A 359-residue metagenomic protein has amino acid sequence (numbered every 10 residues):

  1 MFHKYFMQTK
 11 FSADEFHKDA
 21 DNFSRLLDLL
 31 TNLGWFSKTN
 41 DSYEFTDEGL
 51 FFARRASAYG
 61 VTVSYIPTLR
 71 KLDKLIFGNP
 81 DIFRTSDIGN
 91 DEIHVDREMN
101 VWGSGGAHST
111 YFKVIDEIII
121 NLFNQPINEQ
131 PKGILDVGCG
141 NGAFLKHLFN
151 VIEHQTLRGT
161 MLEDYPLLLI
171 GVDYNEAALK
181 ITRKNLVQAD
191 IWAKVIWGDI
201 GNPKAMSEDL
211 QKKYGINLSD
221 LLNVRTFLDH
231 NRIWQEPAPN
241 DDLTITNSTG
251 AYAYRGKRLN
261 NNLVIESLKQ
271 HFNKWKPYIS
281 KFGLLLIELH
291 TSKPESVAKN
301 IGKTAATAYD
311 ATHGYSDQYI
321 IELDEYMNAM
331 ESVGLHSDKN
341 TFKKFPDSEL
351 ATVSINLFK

Functional and structural regions predicted by a protein language model:
M1-K10, Q318-Y319, F345-L350: Short, amphipathic alpha-helical interface elements at domain boundaries that mediate macromolecular binding
M1-K74: N-terminal accessory segments
T62-L221, T226-N231: Conserved adenosyl
K213, G334-L335, K344-K359: Core SAM-dependent methyltransferase catalytic element
V224-S267, S292-K293: Mobile active-site "lid"/loop adjacent to the S-adenosyl-L-methionine
I245-S248, A298-N328: Conserved Class I S-adenosyl-L-methionine
Y252-A253, K281-L289: Conserved beta-strand signature within the Rossmann-like core of class I S-adenosyl-L-methionine
L268-W275, S316-S337: Short alpha-helix
